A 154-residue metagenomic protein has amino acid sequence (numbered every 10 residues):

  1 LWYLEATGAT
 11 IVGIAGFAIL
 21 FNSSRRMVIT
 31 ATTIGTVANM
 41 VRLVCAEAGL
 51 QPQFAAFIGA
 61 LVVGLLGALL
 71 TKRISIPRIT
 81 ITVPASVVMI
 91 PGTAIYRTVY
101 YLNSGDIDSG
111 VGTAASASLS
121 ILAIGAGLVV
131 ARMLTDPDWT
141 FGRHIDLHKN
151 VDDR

Functional and structural regions predicted by a protein language model:
L1-I79, M89, T98-R154: Alpha-helical transmembrane segments and their membrane-interface boundaries that form or gate the permeation pathway
S86-A94: Short, proline-centered helix/strand-breaking motifs
